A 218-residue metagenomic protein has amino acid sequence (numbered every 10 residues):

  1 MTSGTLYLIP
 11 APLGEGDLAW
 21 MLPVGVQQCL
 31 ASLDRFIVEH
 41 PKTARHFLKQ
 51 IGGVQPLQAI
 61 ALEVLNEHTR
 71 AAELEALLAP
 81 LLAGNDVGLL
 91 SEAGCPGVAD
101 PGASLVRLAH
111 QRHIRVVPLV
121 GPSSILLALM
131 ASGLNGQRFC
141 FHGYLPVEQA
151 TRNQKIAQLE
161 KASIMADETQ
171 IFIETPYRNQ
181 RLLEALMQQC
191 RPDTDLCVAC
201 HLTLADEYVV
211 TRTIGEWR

Functional and structural regions predicted by a protein language model:
M1-L65: Glycine-rich, flexible N-terminal cofactor/catalytic loop recognition
T5-Y7, E63, N85-D86, I164-R218: A contiguous loop/helix-start segment that scaffolds small-molecule binding in enzyme catalytic cores
Y7, S104-A162: Class I SAM-dependent methyltransferase SAM-binding "motif I" and its flanking Rossmann-like core
L13-E15, E92-P96, P176-R178: Short glycine-rich anion-binding loops that position phosphate/pyrophosphate groups of nucleotides and phosphorylated
L30-F36, H113-V117, T169-Q170: Short active-site oxyanion
K42-A44, G94-C95, S124, R178: Alpha-helix capping/helix-boundary segments
E63-R70, L145-Q149: Conserved helicase motor
N66, L74-V116: Glycine/small-residue-rich loop that forms an oxyanion/phosphate-binding "nest" at active or ligand-binding sites
